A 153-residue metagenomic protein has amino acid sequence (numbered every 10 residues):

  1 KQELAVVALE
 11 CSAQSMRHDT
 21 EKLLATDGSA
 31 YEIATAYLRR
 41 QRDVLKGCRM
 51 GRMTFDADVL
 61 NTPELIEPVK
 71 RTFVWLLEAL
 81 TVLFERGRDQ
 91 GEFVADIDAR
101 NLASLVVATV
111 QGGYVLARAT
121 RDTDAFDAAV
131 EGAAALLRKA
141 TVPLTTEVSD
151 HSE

Functional and structural regions predicted by a protein language model:
K1-A5: Short amphipathic alpha-helical segment with a characteristic S/N-K-E followed by hydrophobic residues
V7, Q14, H18-G47, A99-V106: Hydrophobic alpha-helical connector segments
C11-H18, P63-D89, R100-S104, E131: Amphipathic alpha-helical packing segments from all-alpha helical-bundle domains
G28-D43, V74-Q90, T109, T120-E153: C-terminal peripheral helix-coil segments that are non-catalytic and often amphipathic
E32, V44-E64: Amphipathic alpha-helical segments used for helix-helix packing
I97-L116, G132-L136: Hydrophobic alpha-helical segments that form the core of small-molecule binding pockets and/or dimer interfaces
